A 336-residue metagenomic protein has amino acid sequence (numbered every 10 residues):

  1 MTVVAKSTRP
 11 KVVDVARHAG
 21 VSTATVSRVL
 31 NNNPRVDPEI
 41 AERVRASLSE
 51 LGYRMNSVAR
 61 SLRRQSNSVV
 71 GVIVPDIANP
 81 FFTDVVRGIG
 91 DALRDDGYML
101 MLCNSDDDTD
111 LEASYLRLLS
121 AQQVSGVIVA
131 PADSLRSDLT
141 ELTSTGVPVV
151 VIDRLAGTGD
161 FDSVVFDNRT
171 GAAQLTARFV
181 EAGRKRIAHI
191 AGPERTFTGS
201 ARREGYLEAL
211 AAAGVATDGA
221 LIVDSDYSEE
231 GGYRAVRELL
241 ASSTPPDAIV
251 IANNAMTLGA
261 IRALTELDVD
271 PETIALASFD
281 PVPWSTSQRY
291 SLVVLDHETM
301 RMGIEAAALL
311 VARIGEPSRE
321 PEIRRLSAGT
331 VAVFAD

Functional and structural regions predicted by a protein language model:
M1-K6, E50, D91-D96, S144-V151 (+1 more regions): Bacterial carbohydrate/catabolite-sensing allosteric modules
M1-S68: N-terminal helix-turn-helix DNA-binding module of bacterial transcription factors
S22, S68, S125, K185-R186 (+1 more regions): Short acidic/polar active-site loop segments enriched in Thr and Asp
E50-N56, D110, A130-A132, I261: Short gly/ser/thr-rich secondary-structure transition/capping motifs
Y53-L118, Q122-S125, L207: Amphipathic helical "hinge" segments at domain boundaries
A59, A113-L116, L139, T176 (+1 more regions): Short hydrophobic/charged patches on amphipathic alpha-helices used for structural packing and interfaces
D106-T109, A130-L135, A255: Short beta->alpha connector loops
S134-L142: Active-site-adjacent beta->alpha loops and helix N-cap segments on the catalytic face of soluble alpha/beta enzymes
